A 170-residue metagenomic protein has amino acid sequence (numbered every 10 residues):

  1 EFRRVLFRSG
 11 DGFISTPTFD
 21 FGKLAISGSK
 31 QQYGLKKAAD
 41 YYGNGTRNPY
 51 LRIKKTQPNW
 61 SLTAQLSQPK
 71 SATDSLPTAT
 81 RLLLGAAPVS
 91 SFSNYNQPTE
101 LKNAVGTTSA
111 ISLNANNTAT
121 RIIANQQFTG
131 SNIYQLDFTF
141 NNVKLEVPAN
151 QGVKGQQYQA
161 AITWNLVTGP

Functional and structural regions predicted by a protein language model:
E1-F2, I14-T16, T108, I123: N-terminal functional modules and adjacent low-complexity/disordered segments of proteins
R3-N103, Q135-P170: N-terminal small/polar-rich segments of proteins
E100, V105-T108, S112: Surface-exposed molecular-recognition determinants
S109-Q151: Amphipathic, heptad-repeat alpha-helical segments used for oligomerization and assembly
